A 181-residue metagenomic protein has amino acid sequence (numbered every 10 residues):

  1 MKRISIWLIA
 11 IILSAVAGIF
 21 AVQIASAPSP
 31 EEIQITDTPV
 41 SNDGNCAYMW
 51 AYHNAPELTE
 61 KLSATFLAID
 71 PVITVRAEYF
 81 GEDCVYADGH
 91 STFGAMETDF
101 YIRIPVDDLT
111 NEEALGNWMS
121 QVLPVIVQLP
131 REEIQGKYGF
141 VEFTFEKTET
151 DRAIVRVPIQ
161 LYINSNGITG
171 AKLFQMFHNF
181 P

Functional and structural regions predicted by a protein language model:
M1-I12: N-terminal Sec-pathway targeting helices
S14-I24: Hydrophobic alpha-helical membrane-insertion segments, chiefly the h-region of N-terminal signal peptides
V22-Q23, A51-D107, R131-P181: Polar/charged, Gly/Pro-rich intrinsically disordered segments
I24-N45: Ser/Thr/Pro/Gly-rich low-complexity linker/stalk segments immediately outside membranes or between
G44-Y52, I102-M119: Second-shell loop/turn segments in exported
E112-Q135: Short, non-transmembrane amphipathic alpha-helical segments
